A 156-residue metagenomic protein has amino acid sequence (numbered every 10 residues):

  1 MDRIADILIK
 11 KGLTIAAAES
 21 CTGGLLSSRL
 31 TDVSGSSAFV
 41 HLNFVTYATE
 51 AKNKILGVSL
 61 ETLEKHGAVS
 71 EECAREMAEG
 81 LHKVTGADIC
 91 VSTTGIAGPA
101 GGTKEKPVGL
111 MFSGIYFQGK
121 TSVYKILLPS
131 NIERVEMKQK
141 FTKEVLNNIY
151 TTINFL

Functional and structural regions predicted by a protein language model:
M1-L156: Short alpha-helical segments enriched in small residues
